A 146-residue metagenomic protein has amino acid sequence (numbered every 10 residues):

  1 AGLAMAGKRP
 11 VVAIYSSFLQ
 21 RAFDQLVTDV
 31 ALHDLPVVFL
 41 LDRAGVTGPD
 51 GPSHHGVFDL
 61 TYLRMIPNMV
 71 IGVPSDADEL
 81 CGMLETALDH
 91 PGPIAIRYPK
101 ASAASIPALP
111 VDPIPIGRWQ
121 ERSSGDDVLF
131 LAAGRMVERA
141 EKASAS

Functional and structural regions predicted by a protein language model:
A1-S124, E138: Conserved thiamine diphosphate
L129-A145: Glycine-rich phosphate/diphosphate-binding loop of Rossmann-like nucleotide-binding domains
